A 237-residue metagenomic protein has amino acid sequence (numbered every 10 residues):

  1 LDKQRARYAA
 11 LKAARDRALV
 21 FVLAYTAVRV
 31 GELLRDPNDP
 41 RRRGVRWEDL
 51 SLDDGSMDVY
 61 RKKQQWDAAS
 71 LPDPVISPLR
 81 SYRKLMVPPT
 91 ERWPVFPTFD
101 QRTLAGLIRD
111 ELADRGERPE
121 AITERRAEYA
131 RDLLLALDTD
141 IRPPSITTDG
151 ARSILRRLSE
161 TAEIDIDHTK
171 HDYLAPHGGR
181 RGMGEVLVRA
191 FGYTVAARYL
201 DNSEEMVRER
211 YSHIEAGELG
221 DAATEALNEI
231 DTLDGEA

Functional and structural regions predicted by a protein language model:
L1-V30, L34, T90: Basic, Lys/Arg- and aromatic-enriched nucleic-acid-binding interface segment
A6, R118-R198, E205: Short, basic (Lys/Arg/His-rich) helix/loop patches that form interaction surfaces in the mid-to-C-terminal regions
R15, V28-V30, D67, S145 (+1 more regions): Short, cationic motifs built from Arg/Lys/His that form the positively charged side of catalytic pockets
V20, G31, G184-E185, R208: Short, hydrophobic alpha-helix immediately C-terminal to the catalytic nucleophile
R35-Y129: Conserved tyrosine-mediated DNA breakage-rejoining catalytic core shared by Y-recombinases
D36, Y82, I154, L158 (+2 more regions): Residues in the recognition helix of alpha-helical DNA-binding motifs
Y193, L200-E225: Catalytic-site neighborhood detector that most strongly recognizes the C-terminal catalytic loop/helix of tyrosine
E225-A237: C-terminal secondary-structure termini that scaffold catalytic or DNA-interacting sites
